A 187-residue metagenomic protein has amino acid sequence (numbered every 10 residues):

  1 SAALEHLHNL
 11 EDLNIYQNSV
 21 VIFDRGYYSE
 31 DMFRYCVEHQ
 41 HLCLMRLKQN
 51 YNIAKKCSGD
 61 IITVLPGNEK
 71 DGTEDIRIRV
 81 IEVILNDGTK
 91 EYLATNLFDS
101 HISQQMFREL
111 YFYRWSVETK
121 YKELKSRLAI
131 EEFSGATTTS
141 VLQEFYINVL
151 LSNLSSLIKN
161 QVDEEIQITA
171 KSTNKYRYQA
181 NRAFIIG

Functional and structural regions predicted by a protein language model:
S1-G187: Single, function-defining residue in the core of a domain
